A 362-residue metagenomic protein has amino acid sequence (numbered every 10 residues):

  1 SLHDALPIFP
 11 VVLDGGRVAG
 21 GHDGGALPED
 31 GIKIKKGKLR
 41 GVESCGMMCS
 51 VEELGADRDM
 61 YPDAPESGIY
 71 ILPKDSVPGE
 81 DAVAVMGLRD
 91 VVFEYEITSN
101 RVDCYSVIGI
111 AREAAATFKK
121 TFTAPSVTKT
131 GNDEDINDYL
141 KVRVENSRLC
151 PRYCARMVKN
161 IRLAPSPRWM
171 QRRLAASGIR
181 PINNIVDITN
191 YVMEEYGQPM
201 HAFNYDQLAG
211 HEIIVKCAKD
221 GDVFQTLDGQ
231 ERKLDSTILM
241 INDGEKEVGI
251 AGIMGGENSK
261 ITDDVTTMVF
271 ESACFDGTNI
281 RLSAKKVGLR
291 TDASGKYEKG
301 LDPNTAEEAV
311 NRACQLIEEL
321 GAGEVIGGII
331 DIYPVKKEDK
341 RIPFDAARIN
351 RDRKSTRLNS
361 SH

Functional and structural regions predicted by a protein language model:
S1, A5-R357: RNA/tRNA-interacting regions in translation and RNA-turnover enzymes
L358-H362: Short "domain-exit" segments at the C-terminal end of structured domains
